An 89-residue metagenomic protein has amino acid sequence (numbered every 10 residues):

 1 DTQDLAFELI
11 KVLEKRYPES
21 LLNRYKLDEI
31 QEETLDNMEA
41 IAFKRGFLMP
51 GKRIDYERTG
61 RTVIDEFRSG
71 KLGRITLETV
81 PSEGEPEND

Functional and structural regions predicted by a protein language model:
D1-D89: Helix-rich effector regions associated with P-loop NTPase G domains
